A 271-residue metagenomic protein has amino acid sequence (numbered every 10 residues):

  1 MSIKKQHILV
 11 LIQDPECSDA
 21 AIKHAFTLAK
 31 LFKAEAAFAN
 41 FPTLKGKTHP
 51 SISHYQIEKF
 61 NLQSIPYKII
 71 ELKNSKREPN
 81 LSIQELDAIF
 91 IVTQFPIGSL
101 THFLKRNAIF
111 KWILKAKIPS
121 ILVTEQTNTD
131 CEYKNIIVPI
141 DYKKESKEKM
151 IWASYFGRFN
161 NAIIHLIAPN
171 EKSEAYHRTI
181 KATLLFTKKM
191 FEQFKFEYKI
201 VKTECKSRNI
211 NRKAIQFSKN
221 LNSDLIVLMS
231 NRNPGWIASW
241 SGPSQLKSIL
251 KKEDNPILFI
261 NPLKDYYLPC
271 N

Functional and structural regions predicted by a protein language model:
M1-P50, N135-T179, T183-I200, S223 (+2 more regions): Small/aliphatic-rich secondary-structure junction motif
S18, L72, H102, S146 (+2 more regions): A conditional alpha-helix N-cap/helix-loop micro-motif detector
K23-H24, L81-S82, A108, W152 (+1 more regions): A short acidic, amphipathic alpha-helical/loop segment
A36, L62-I70, K195-T203: Short beta-strand elements in bilobed, periplasmic/extracellular small-molecule ligand-binding domains
H49-N61, A108-W112, T179-F191, Q245-I249: Short, aromatic/basic amphipathic alpha-helical patches
I70-E78, C205-K213: Charged docking surfaces used in two-component/phosphorelay signaling
R77-T129, S218-N271: Gly/Ser-rich helix-loop-strand patches that form or flank binding pockets for ribonucleotide-derived cofactors
F103-L104, K149, A175-T179, R212-K213 (+2 more regions): Short, well-ordered secondary-structure micro-motifs
